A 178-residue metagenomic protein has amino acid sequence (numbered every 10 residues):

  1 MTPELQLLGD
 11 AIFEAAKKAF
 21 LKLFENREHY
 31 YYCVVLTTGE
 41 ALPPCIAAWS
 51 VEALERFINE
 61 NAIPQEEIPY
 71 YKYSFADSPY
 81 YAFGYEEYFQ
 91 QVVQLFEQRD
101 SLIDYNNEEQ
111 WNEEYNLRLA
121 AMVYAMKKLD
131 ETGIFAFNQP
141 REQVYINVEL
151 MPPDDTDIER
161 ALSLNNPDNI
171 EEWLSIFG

Functional and structural regions predicted by a protein language model:
M1-Y30: Short N-terminal edge-element motif at the start of the domain
P3, L7, A11, Y80-Q90 (+2 more regions): Alpha-helix boundary/N-cap detector
A11, A15, A19, Q91-Q98 (+3 more regions): Charge-rich, solvent-exposed alpha-helical interaction surfaces
K18, K22, N26, Q98-L102 (+3 more regions): Surface-exposed polar/charged interaction patches
L23-P64: N-terminal interaction modules that seed assembly of large macromolecular complexes
V34, P44-W49, Y71-Y80, R141-T156 (+1 more regions): Generic preference for hydrophobic/aromatic residues in regular secondary structure cores
L54-Y115: Polybasic, proline/glycine-rich intrinsically disordered low-complexity segments
E131-G178: Glycine-rich, aromatic-bearing surface loops/beta-hairpins
